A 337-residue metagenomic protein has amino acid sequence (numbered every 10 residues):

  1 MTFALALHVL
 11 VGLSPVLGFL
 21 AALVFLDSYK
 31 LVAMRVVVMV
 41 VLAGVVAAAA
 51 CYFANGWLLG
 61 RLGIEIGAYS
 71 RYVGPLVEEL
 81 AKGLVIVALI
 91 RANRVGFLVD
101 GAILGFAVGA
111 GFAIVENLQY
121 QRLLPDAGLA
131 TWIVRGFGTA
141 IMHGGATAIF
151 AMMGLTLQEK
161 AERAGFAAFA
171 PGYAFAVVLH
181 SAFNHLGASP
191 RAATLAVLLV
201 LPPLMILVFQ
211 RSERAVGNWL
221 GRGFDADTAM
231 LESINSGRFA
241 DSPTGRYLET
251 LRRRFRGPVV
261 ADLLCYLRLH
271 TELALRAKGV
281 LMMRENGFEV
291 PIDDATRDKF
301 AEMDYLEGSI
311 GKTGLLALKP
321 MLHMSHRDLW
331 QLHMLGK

Functional and structural regions predicted by a protein language model:
M1-K337: Hydrophobic alpha-helical segments at protein termini of multi-pass membrane proteins
